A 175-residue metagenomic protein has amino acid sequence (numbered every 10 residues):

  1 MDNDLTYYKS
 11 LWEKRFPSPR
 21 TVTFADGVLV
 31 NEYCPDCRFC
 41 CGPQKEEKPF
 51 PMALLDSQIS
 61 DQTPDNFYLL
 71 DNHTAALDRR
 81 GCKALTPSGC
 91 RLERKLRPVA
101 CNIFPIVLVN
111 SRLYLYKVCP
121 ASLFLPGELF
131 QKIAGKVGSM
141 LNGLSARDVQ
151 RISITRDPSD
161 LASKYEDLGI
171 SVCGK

Functional and structural regions predicted by a protein language model:
M1-K175: Short loop/turn segments that flank or connect secondary-structure elements
